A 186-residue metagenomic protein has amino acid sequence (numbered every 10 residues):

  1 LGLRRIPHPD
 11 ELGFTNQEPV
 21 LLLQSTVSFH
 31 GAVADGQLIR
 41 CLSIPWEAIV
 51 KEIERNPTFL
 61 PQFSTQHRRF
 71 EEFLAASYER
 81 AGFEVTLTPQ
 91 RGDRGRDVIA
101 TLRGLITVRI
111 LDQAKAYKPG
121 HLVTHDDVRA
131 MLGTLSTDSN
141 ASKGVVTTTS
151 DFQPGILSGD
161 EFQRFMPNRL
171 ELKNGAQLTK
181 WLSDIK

Functional and structural regions predicted by a protein language model:
L1-K186: Mixed-charge (Asp/Glu-Lys/Arg
